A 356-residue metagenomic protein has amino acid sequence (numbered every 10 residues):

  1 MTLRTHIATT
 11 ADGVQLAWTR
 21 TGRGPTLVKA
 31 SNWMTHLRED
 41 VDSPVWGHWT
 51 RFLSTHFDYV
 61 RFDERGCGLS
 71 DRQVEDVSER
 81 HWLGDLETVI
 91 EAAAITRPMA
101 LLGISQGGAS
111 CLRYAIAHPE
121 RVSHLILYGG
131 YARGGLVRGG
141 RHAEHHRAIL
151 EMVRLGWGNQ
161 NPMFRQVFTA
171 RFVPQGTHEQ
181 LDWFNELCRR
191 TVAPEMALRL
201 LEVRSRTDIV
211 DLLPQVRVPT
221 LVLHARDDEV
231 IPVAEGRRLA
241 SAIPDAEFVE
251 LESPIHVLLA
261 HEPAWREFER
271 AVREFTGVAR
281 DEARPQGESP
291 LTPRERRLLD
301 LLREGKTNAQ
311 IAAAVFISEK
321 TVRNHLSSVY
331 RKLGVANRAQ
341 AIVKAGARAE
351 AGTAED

Functional and structural regions predicted by a protein language model:
I7-L69: Conserved HGGG/HGGXW glycine-rich cap/lid loop of the alpha/beta-hydrolase fold
V45-R51, R61-L102: Active-site loop/oxyanion-hole signature of alpha/beta-hydrolase fold enzymes
L112, I116, S123-L155: Flexible "cap/lid" loop of the alpha/beta hydrolase fold
G158-V203, L212: Conserved alpha/beta-hydrolase catalytic His-Asp/Glu region
V216, V222-H224, D228: Short beta-strand/loop motif that positions the catalytic acidic residue of the alpha/beta-hydrolase fold
D227-I231, V257: Acidic catalytic loop of the alpha/beta-hydrolase fold
A246-Q286: Catalytic active-site module of serine/aspartate enzymes centered on a nucleophile-bearing elbow/loop
D281-S327, K332, Q340-D356: Helix-turn-helix DNA-binding segment
